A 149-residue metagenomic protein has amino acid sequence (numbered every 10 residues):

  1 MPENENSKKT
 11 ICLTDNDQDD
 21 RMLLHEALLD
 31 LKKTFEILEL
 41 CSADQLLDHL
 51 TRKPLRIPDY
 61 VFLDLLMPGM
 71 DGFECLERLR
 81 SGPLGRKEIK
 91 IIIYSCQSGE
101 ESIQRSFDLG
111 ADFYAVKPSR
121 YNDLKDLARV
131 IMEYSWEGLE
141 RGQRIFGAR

Functional and structural regions predicted by a protein language model:
K8-L28, V61: Conserved acidic segment of CheY-like receiver
D15, L63-L65, S95: Active-site residues of response regulator receiver
E39-Y60: Acidic, metal-coordinating helix/loop segments flanking the phosphotransfer/catalytic sites of two-component signaling
M67-M70: Receiver (REC) domain active-site loop signature in two-component systems and cognate sites in sensor histidine kinases
K87-S98: A short, hydrophobic beta-strand element within the central beta-sheet of small alpha/beta folds
D123, A128-R149: CheY-like receiver
